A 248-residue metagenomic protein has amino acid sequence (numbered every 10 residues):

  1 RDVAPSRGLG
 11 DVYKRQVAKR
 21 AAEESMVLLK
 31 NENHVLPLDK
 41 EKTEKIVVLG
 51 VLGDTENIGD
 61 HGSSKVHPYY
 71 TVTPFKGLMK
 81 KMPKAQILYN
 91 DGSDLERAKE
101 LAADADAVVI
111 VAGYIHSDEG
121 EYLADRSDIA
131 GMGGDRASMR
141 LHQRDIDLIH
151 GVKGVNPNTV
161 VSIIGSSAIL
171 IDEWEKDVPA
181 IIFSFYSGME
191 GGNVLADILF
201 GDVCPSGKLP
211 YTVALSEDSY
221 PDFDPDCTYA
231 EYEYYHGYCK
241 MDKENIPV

Functional and structural regions predicted by a protein language model:
D2-L9, Y13: Single conserved hydrophobic/aromatic residue that forms the stacking wall/gate of nucleotide- or nucleobase-binding
D11-K42, T73-Q86, N193: Carbohydrate-binding surfaces of carbohydrate-active enzymes
R20, E24, T73-K81, A196 (+1 more regions): Catalytic cores of secreted or luminal carbohydrate-active enzymes
E24, T43-K45, P83-Q86, A103-V108 (+3 more regions): Loop/turn elements at helix/coil->beta-strand transitions in domains of secreted/extracellular proteins
L36-P37, K84-D91, V160-I163, C204-D222 (+1 more regions): Acidic/polar loop patches that form or flank catalytic/metal-binding clefts of enzymes that bind anionic ligands
D39, L49-L52, N90-G92, I110-G113 (+5 more regions): Generic beta-strand/beta-sheet core signal
G53-K81, I129-H142: Glycine- and acidic-residue-enriched helix-capping/strand-helix junction motifs
Y89-K176: Hydrophobic helix-and-loop "lid/oligomerization" segment in the mid-to-C-terminal part of catalytic domains
